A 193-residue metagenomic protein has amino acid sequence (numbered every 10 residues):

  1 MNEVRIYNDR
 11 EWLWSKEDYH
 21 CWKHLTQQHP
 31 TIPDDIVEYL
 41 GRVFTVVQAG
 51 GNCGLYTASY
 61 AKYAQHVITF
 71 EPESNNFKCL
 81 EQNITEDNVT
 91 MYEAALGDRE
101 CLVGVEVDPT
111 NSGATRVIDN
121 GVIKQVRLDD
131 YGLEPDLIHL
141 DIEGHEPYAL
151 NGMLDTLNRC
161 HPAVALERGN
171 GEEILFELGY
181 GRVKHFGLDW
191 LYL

Functional and structural regions predicted by a protein language model:
M1-N83, Y131, G171, L178 (+1 more regions): S-adenosyl-L-methionine
N8-D34, D87, Y92-L133: Glycine-rich adenosyl-binding loop in Rossmann-like folds that engage adenosine-containing cofactors
L40, T45-L55, N120-N170: Active-site segment flanking the S-adenosylmethionine/decSAM binding pocket in AdoMet-dependent transferases
G54, F77, R99-C101, P147 (+1 more regions): Conserved protein kinase catalytic core
Y60, L80, V105, A149-M153: Hydrophobic packing residues within well-ordered alpha-helices of enzyme cores
P72, A94, E167: Cofactor-binding loop segments of dinucleotide-utilizing enzymes, especially the Rossmann-like FAD- and NAD(P)+-binding
T85-D87, E106-S112, T156-L157, L175-V183: Short, hinge-like loop/turn segments at secondary-structure boundaries
